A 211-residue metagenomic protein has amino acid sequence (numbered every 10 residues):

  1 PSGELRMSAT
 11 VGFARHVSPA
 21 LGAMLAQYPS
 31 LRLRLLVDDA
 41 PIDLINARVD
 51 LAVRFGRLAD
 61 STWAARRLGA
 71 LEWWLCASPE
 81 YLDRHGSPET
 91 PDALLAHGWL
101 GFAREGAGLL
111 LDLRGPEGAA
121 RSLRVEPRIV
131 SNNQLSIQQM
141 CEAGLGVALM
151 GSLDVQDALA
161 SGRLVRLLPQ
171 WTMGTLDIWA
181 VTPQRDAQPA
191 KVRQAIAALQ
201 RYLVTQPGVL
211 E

Functional and structural regions predicted by a protein language model:
S2-A64: Central regulatory/effector-binding core of bacterial HTH transcription factors
R6-S8, A52, L100, A148 (+1 more regions): Short, well-ordered beta-strand segments
S30, S152-S161, W171-E211: C-terminal effector-binding regulatory domain of bacterial HTH transcription factors
S30-R34, A119-R128: A local structural motif
D39, F55-L58, A77-P79, M150-L153: Beta->alpha turn/N-cap motifs
T62-L100: Flexible hinge/capping segments at coil-to-helix
G98-A119: Secondary-structure junction motif
S122-R166, M173, Q184: Hydrophobic hinge/microswitch elements
